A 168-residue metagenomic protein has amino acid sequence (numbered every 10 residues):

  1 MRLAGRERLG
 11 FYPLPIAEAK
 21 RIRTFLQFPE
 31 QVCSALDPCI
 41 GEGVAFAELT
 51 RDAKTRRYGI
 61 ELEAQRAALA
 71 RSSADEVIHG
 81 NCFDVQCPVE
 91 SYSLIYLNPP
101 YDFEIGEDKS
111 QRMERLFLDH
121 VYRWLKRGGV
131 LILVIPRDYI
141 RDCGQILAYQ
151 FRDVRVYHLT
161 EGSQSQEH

Functional and structural regions predicted by a protein language model:
M1-E30, V44-E48: S-adenosyl-L-methionine
R21-F25, C33-L49, G59, E63 (+4 more regions): Conserved proline-anchored active-site loop of SAM-dependent methyltransferases that bridges a beta-strand
K54-R57, S73-H79: Active-site regions of enzymes building and remodeling cell-envelope glycoconjugates
Q65-A67, D142-C143: Short, glycine/polar-rich helix-capping loops at beta-to-alpha or helix-loop-helix junctions that flank or form
A68-A70, P88-V89, H158, S163-E167: Short, charged, surface-exposed secondary-structure boundary motifs
G106-Q166: Conserved Class I SAM-dependent methyltransferase catalytic core
